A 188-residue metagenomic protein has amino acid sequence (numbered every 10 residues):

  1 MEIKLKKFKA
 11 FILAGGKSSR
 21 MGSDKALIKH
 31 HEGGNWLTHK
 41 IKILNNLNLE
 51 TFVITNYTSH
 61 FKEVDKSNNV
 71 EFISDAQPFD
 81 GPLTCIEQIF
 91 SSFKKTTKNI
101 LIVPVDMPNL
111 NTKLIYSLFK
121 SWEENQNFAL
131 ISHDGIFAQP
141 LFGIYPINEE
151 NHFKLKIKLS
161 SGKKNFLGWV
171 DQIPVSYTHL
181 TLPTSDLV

Functional and structural regions predicted by a protein language model:
I3-L141, E149-H152, L159-K163, D171-L180: Nucleotide and nucleotide-moiety/phosphate-recognizing core
P146: Post-transcriptional modification and biogenesis factors for structured RNAs of the translation apparatus
F166: Flexible, D/E/H-enriched segments
H179, T184-V188: Single conserved hydrophobic/aromatic residue that forms the stacking wall/gate of nucleotide- or nucleobase-binding
